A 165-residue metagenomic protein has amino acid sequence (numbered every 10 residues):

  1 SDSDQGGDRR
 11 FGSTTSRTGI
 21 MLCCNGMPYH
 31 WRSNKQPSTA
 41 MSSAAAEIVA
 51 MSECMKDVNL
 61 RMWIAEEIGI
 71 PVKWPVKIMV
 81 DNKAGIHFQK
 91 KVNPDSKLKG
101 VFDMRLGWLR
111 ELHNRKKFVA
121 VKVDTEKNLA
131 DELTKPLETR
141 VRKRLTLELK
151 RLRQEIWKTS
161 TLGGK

Functional and structural regions predicted by a protein language model:
S1-A46: RNase H-like nuclease fold core
P37-K165: RNase H-like nuclease module associated with reverse transcription
